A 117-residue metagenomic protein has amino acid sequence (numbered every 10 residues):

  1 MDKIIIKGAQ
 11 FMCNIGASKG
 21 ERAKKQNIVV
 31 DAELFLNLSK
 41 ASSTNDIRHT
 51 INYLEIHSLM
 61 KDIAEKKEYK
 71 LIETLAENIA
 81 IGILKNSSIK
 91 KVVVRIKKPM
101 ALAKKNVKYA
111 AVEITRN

Functional and structural regions predicted by a protein language model:
M1-N117: N-terminal, polar/charged subdomain of small-to-medium soluble alpha/beta proteins
